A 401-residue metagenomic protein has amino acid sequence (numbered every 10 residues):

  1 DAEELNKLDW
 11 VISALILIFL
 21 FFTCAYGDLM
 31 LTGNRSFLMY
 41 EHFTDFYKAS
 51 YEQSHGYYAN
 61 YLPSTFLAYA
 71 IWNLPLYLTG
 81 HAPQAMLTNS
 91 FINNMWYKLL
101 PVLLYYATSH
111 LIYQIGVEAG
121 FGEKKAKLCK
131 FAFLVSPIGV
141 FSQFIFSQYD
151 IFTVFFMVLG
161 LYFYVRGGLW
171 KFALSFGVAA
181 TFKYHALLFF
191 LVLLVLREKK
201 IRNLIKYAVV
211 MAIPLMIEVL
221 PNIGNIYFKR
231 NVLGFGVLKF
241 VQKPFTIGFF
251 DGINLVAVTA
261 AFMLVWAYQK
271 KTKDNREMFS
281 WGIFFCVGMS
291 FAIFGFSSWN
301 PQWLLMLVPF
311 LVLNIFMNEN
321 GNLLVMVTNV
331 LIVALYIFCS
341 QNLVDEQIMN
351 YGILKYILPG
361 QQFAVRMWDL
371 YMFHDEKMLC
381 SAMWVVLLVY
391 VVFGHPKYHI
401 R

Functional and structural regions predicted by a protein language model:
D1-G234, F250-R401: Multi-pass membrane glycosyltransferase architecture that uses lipid-linked
V237-K239: Membrane-interface interhelical connector segments
Q242: Catalytic donor nucleotide-activated moiety binding site of glycosyltransferases and closely related
